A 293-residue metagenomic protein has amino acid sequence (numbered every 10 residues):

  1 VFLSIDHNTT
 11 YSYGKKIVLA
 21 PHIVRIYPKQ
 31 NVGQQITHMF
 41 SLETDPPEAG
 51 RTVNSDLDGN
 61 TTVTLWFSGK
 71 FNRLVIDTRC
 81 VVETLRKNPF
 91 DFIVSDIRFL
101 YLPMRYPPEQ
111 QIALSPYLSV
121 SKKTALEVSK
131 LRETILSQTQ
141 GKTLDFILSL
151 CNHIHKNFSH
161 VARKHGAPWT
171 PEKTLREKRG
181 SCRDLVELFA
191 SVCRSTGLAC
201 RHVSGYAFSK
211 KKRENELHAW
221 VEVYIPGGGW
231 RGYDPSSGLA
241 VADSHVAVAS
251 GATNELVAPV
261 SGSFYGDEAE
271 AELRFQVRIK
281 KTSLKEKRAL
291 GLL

Functional and structural regions predicted by a protein language model:
V1, P28-H38, H155-K156, R176-G180 (+1 more regions): Short low-complexity stretches enriched in small and charged residues
V1-D6, T10-K130, Q140, G197: Linear, non-domain "peripheral" regions
Y13, V82, I225, I279-K281: Short beta-strand segments enriched in hydrophobic/aromatic residues within well-folded beta-rich domains
K15-R25, V161-T170, H218: Short N-terminal helix-initiation segments at or just after the protein's N-terminus
T52, N60-T62, T170, G228 (+1 more regions): Residue-level signal for pocket-adjacent positions within structured domains
R98-G180, L188, N254, Y265-L290: Secondary-structure boundary elements
N152, D184-A269: Hydrophobic/aromatic-rich core segments of domains that either
